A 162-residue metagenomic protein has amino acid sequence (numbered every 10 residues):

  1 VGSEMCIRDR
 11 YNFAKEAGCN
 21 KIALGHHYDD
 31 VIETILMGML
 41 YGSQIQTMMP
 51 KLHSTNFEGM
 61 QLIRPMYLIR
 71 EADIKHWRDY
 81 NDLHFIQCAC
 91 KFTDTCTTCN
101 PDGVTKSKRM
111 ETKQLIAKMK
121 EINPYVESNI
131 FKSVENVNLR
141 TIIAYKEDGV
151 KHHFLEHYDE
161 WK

Functional and structural regions predicted by a protein language model:
V1-I7: Short, small-residue-biased leader/transition segments that mark boundaries at the very start of proteins
D9-R10, I74: Aromatic/hydrophobic pocket-lining residues that form π-stacking "cages" and hydrophobic walls in ligand
N12-N20: Glycine-rich phosphate-binding loop signature in dinucleotide/nucleotide-binding domains
D29-E111, L115: Catalytic subdomain that performs nucleotidyl-dependent activation
L83-K162: The feature marks non-catalytic terminal segments
